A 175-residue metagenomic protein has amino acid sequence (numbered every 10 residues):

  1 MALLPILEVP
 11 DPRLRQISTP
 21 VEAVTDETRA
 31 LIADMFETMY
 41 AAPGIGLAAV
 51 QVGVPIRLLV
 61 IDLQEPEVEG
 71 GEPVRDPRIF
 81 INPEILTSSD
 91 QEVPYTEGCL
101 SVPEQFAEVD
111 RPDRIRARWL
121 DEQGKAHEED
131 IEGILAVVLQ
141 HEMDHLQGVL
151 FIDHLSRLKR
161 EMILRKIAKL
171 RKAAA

Functional and structural regions predicted by a protein language model:
M1-Q140, H145-A175: Active-site rim/adjacent substrate-binding subdomains
